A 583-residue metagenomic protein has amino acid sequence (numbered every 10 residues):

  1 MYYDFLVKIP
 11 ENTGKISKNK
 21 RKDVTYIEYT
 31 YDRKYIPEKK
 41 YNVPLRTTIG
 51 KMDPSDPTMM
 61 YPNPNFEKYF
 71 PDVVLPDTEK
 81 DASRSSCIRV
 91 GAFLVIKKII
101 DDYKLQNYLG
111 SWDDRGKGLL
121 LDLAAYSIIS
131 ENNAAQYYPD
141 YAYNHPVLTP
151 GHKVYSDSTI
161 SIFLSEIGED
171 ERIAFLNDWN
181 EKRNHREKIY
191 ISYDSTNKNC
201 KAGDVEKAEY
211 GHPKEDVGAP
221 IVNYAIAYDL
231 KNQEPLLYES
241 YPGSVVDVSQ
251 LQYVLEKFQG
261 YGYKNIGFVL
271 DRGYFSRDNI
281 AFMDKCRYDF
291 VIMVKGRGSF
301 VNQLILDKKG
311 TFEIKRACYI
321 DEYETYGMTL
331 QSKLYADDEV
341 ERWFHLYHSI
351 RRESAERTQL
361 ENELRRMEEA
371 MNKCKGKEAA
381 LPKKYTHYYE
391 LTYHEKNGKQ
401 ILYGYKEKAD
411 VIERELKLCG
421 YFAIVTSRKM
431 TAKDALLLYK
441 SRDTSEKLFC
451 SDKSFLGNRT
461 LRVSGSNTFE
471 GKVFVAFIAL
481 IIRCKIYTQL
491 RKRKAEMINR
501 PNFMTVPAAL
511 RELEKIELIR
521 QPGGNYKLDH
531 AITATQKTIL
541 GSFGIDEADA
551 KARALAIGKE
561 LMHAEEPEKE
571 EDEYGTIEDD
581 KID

Functional and structural regions predicted by a protein language model:
M1-S192, T196-A202, A225-L237, P242-S244 (+4 more regions): Dynamic "connector" segments at or just before major functional cores
D32, V205-L230: Acidic, metal-ligating active-site segments
P37, H145-H152, D170, N184-R186 (+5 more regions): Secondary-structure transition/capping motifs at alpha-helix termini and the adjoining loop/turn into the next element
K117-G118, S130, H152, S156 (+6 more regions): Secondary-structure capping and boundary motifs in well-ordered enzyme cores
P220-V222, S240, D289-L438, L510-D583: An anionic, glycine-rich sequence signature occurring as long contiguous blocks
S240, V245-E256, G260-Y263, Y274-C318 (+1 more regions): Catalytic or ion-translocation cores adjacent to nucleophile or general acid/base/metal-coordination motifs in diverse
A435-R462: Short amphipathic alpha-helical "interface-anchor" segments enriched in bulky aromatics
